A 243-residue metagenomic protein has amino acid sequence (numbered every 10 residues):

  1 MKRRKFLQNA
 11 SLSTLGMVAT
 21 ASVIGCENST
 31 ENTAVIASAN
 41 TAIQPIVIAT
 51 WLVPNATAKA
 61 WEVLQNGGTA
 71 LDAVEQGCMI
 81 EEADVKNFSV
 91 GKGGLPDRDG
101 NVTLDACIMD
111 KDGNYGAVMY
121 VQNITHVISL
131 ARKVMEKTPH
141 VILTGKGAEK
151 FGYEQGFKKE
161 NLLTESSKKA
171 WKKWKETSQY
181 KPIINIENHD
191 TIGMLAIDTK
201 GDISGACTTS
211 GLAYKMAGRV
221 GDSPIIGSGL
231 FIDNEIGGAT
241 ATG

Functional and structural regions predicted by a protein language model:
M1-V18, N28-T30: N-terminal secretory signal peptides and thylakoid transit peptides that target proteins across membranes
A10-S11, L15-G16, N32-G243: Alpha/propeptide regions of enzymes that mature by internal proteolysis
I24-G25: C-terminal motif of bacterial Sec signal peptides marking the signal peptidase cleavage site
